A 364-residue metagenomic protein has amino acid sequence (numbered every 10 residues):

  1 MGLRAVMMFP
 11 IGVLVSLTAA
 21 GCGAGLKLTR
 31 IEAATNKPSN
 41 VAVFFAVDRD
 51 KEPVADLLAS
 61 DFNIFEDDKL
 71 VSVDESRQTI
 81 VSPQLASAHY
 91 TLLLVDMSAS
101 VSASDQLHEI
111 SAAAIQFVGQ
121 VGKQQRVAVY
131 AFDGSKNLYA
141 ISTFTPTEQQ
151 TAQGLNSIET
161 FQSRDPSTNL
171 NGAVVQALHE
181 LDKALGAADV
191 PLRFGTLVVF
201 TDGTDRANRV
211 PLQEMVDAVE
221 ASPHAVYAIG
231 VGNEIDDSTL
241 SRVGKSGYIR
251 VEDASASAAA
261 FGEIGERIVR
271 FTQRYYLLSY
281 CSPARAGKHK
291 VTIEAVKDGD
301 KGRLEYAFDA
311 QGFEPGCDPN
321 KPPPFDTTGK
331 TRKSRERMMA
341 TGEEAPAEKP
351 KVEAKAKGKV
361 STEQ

Functional and structural regions predicted by a protein language model:
A20-G21: C-terminal motif of bacterial Sec signal peptides marking the signal peptidase cleavage site
L26-L92, M97-D105: Acidic, polar low-complexity linker/tail segments
T35-S39, A254-E348, V352: C-terminal "exit" segments of structured domains
D50, D96-L107, Q116, N137-S142 (+4 more regions): Second-shell loop/turn segments in exported
F62, D96-S98, I110, V129-F132 (+5 more regions): DG-centered beta-turn motif at the end of beta-strands
R77-Y90, A99-V127, S142-Q150, R209: …and closely analogous acidic/polar surface helices at protein-protein or active-site interfaces in A-domain-like
N137-Y139, P146, Q150-G195, R206 (+2 more regions): Von Willebrand factor
F200-K245, R250-V251, A260-I264: VWA/integrin I-like adhesion module and closely mimicked acidic/polar interface patches used
